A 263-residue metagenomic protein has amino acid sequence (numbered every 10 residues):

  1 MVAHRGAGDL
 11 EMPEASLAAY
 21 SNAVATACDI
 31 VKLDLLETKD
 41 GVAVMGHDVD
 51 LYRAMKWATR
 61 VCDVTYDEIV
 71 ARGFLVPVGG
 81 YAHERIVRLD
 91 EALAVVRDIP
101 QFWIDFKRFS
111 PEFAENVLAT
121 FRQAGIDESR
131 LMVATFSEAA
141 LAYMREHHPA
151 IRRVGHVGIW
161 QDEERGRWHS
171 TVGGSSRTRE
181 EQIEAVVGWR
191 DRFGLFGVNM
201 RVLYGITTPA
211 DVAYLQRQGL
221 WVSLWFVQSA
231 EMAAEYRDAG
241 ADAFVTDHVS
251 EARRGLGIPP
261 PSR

Functional and structural regions predicted by a protein language model:
M1-R263: Phosphate-group recognition and catalysis centered on beta-loop-alpha active-site segments
